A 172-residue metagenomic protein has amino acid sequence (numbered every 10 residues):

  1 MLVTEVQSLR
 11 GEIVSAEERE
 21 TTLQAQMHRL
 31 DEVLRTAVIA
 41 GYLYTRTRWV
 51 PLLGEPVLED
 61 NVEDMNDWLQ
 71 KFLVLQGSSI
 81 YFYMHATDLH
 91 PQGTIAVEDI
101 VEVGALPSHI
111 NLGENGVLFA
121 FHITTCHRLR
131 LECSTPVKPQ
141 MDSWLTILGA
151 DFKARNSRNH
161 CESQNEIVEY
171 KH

Functional and structural regions predicted by a protein language model:
M1, E5-G11, S15, D31 (+9 more regions): Short amphipathic alpha-helical molecular recognition features
M1-L53, N115-A120, E169-H172: Eukaryotic intrinsically disordered, low-complexity regulatory regions enriched in serine/proline/threonine and acidic
S8, T22, S79, P139-S143 (+1 more regions): Acidic, Ser/Thr-rich intrinsically disordered and amphipathic helical segments
V14, E18, R48, S78 (+3 more regions): Residue-level marker of positions within ordered structural domains that often coincide with functionally constrained
V14, L23, L75, S157-N159: General helical structural elements
E17, Q26, S78, E162-N165: Enrichment for repetitive, rod-forming helical segments
D31-V101, W144: Polybasic phosphoinositide-binding surfaces of eukaryotic membrane-targeting domains
E63-L69, V103-E169: Canonical pleckstrin homology
